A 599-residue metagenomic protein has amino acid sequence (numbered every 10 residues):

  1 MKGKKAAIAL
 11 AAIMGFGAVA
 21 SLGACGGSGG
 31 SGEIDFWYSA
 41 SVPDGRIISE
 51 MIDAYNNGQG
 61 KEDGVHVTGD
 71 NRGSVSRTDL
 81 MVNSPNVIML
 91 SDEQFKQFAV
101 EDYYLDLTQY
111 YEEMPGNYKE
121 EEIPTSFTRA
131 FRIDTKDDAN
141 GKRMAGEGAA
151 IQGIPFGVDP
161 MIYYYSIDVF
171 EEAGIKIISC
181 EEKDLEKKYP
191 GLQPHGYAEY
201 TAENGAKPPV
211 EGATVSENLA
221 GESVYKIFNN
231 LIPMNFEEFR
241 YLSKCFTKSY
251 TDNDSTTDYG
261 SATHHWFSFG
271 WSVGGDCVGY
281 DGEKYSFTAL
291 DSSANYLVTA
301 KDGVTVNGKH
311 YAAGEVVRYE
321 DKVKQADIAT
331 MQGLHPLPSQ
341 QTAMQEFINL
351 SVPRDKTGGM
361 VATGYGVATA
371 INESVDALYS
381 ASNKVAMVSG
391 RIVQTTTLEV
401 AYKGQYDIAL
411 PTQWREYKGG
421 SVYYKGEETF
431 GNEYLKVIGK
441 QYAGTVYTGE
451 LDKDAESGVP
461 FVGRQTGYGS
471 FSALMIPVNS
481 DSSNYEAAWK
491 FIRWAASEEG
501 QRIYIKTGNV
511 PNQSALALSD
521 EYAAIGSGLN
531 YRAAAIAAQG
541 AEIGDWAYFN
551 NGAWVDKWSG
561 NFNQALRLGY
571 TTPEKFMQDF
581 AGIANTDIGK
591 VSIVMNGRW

Functional and structural regions predicted by a protein language model:
G3-A11, G15-Y103, E112-E120, N140-G141 (+5 more regions): Conserved N-terminal structural module of periplasmic/extracytoplasmic solute-binding proteins
Y38-G45, V65-N140, P155-I167, N230-R240 (+3 more regions): Ligand-binding clamshell of periplasmic/extracellular solute-binding protein-like
D92-I162, D168, C180, D184 (+3 more regions): Hinge/lid segment of periplasmic solute-binding proteins
D138-F156, K188-I328, S374-D376: Extracytoplasmic/periplasmic solute-binding protein
Y164-I167, S470-S483: A bilobed periplasmic-binding-protein/Venus flytrap-type ligand-binding module shared by bacterial periplasmic
F236, R240-T247, D281-I371, L398-V400 (+2 more regions): Glycine-centered hinge/linker elements that transmit conformational signals in sensory and ligand-binding systems
I492-A517: Periplasmic-binding protein-like
T507-P511, L529-G589: C-terminal capping/gating helix-and-loop segments adjacent to ligand/active sites or protein-protein/ligand interfaces
